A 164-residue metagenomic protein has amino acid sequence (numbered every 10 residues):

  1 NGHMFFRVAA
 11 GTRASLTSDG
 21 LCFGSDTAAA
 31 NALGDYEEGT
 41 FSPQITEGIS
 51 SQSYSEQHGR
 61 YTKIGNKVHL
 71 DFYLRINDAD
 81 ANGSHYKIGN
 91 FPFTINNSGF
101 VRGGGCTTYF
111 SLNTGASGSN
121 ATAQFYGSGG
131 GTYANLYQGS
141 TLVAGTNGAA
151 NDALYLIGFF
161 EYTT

Functional and structural regions predicted by a protein language model:
N1-D35, I49, A79-D80, L142 (+1 more regions): Trimeric beta-solenoid/beta-helix "fiber body" segments of extracellular/virion adhesins and depolymerases
F5, C22, H69, Y133-N135: General beta-strand recognition
F23-G65: Terminal (often C-terminal
S42-E47, D71-N77, G139: Generic short beta-strand segments
Y54-N113, I157-T163: Beta-rich globular "head" domains
F93-G139: Extracellular attachment/recognition segments
Y137-T164: Short, charged interaction patches at domain edges and termini
